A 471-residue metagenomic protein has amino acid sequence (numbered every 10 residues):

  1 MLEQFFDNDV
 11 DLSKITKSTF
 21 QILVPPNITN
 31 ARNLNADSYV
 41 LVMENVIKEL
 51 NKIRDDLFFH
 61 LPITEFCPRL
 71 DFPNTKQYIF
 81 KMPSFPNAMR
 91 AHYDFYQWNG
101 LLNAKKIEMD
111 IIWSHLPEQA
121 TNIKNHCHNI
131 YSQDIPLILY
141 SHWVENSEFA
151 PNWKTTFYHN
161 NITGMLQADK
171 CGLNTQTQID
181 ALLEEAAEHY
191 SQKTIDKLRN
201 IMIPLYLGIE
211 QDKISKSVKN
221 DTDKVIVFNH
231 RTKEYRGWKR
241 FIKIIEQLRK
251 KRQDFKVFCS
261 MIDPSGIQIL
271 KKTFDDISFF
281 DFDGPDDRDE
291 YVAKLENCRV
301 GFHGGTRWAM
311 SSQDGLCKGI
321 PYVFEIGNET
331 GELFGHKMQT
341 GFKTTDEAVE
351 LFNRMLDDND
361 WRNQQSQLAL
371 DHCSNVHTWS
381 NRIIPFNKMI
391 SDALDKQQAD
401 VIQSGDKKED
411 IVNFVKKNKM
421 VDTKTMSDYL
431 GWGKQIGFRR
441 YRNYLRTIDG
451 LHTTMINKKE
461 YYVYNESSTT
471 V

Functional and structural regions predicted by a protein language model:
F5-K14, N27-N33, I47-R90, K193-T194 (+1 more regions): N-terminal strand-loop element at the rim of the active site of nucleotide-sugar-dependent glycosyltransferases
T19-L23, G172, V218-R236, I242-E246 (+1 more regions): Conserved donor-binding/catalytic core segment of Leloir-type glycosyltransferases
I111-W113, H126-F149, M165, K170-L173 (+1 more regions): Active-site proximal beta-strand in glycosyltransferases
S114-A120, G305: Short His-centered aromatic/hydrophobic patch
M165-I201, I209-Q211: A short, active-site helix/loop in glycosyltransferases that binds the activated sugar's phosphate group
I267-V292, N297: Nucleotide-activated donor-binding/catalytic signature segment of Leloir-type glycosyltransferases, i.e., the conserved
A293-R307, I320-P321: Acidic donor-binding loop of glycosyltransferase active sites
N359-S391, D395: A charged, aromatic-enriched C-terminal amphipathic alpha-helix characteristic of glycosyltransferases across folds
